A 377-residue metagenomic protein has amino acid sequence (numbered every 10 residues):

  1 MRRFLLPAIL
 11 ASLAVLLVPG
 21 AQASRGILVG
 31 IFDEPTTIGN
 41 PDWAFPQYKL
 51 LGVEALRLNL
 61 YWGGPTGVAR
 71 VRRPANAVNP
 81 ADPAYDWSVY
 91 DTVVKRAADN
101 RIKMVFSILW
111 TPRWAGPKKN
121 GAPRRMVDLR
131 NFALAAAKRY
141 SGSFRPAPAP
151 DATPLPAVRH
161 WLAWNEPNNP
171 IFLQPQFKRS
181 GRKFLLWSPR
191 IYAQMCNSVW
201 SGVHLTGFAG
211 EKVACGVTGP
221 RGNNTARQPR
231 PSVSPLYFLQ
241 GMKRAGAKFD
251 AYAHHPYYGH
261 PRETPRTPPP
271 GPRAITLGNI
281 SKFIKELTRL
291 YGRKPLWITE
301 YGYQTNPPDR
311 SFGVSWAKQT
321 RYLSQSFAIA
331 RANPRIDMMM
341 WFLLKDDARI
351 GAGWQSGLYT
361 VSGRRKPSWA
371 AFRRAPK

Functional and structural regions predicted by a protein language model:
M1-F4: Positively charged n-region of N-terminal signal peptides that target proteins for export
P7-L16: Bacterial N-terminal signal peptides
A23-A163, N168-L185, T218-P220, R230 (+1 more regions): N-terminal substrate-binding region of glycoside hydrolase catalytic domains
G26-G30, A55-R57, R101-V105, V158-L162 (+4 more regions): Structural preference for beta-strand elements that scaffold enzyme active sites
I27, T37-G52, G67, S88 (+14 more regions): Extracytoplasmic low-complexity repetitive segments enriched in small/polar residues
I38-D42, R130-R159, S180-A317: Noncatalytic carbohydrate-binding groove/subsite architecture in carbohydrate-active enzymes
P65, W114, P170, N223 (+3 more regions): Generic structural signal for helix capping and beta-alpha/helix-loop junctions
R72, A157-L162, P167, F172 (+1 more regions): Aromatic-rich peripheral "rim/lid" segments of glycoside hydrolase catalytic domains that contact and position glycan
